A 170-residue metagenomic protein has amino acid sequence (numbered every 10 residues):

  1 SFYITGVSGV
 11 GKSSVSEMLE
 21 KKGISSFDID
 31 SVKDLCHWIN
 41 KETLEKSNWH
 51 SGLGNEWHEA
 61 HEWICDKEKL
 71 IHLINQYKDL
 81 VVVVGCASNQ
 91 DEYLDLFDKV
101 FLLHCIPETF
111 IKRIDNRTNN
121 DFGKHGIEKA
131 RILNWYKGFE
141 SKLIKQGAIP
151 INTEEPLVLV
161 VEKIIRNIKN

Functional and structural regions predicted by a protein language model:
I4: Hydrophobic anchor at the beta1->P-loop junction of P-loop NTPases
V7: P-loop (Walker A) phosphate-binding loop of NTP-binding proteins
V10: ATP-binding Walker
S13: Walker A/P-loop
E17-K67: Conserved substrate/cofactor phosphate-moiety recognition/catalytic segment in nucleotide-dependent phosphotransferases
N55-F97, L103-H104: Glycine-rich phosphate-binding loop used to anchor ATP phosphates in small-molecule kinases, encompassing both
Q90, N116-K163: Small-molecule kinase domains that catalyze NTP-dependent phosphoryl transfer to phosphate-bearing small molecules
L96-R117: Conserved phosphate-donor/acceptor-positioning beta-strand/loop module used by diverse small-molecule
